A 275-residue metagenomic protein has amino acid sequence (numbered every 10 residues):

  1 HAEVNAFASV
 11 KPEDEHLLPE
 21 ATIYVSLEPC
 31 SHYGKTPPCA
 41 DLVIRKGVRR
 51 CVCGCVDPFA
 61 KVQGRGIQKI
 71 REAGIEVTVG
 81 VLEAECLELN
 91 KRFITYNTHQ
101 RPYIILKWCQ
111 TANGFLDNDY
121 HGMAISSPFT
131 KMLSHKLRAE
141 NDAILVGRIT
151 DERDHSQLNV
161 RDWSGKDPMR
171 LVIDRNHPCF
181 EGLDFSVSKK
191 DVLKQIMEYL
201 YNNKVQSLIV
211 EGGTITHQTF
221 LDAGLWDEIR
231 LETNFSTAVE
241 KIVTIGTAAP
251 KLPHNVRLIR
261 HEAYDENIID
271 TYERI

Functional and structural regions predicted by a protein language model:
H1-E85, M169, T219-L221: Zn2+-dependent cytidine deaminase-like catalytic core
F7-P12, I94, H135, M197 (+1 more regions): Generic structural signal for well-ordered alpha-helical scaffold segments
E13, C30, K46, A73 (+4 more regions): Change "in soluble alpha/beta enzymes" to "in soluble alpha/beta proteins
E20-P29, H99-Q110: N-terminal pre-triad scaffold of radical SAM enzymes
K35, Y103-I275: Enzymes that bind and transform nitrogen-containing heteroaromatic metabolites
C39, V62, G66-K69, L82-N90 (+3 more regions): Internal, well-ordered alpha-helical segments in soluble enzyme and binding-protein domains
F59-V62, A84-E88, D151, V192 (+1 more regions): Short acidic loop-to-helix transition motifs that present clustered carboxylates
N90-T98: Flexible, polar/acidic helix-loop-strand segments at domain edges
